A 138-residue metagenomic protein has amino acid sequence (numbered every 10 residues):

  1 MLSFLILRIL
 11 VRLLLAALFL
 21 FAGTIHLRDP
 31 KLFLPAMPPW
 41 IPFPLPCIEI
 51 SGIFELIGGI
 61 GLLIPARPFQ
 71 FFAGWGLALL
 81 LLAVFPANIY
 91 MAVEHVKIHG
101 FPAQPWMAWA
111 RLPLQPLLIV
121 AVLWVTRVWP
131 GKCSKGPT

Functional and structural regions predicted by a protein language model:
M1-T138: Membrane-interface extramembranous regions
